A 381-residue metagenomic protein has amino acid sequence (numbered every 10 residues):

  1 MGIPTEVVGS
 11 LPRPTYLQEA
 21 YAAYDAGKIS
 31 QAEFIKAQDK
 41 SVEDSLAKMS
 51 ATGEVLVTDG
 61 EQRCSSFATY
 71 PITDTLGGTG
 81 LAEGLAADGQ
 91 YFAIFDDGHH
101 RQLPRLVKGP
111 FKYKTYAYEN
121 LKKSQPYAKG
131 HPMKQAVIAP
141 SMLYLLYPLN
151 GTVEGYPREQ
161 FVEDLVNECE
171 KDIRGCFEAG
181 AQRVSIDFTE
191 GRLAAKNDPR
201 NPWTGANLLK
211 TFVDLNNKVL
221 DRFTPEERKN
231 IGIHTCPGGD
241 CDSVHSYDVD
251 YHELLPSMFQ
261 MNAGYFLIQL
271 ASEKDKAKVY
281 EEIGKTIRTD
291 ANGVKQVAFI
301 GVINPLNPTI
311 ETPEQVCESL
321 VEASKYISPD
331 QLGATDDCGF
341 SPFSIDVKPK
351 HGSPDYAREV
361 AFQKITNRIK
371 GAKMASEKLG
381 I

Functional and structural regions predicted by a protein language model:
M1-I381: Domain-level signal for soluble alpha/beta catalytic cores
